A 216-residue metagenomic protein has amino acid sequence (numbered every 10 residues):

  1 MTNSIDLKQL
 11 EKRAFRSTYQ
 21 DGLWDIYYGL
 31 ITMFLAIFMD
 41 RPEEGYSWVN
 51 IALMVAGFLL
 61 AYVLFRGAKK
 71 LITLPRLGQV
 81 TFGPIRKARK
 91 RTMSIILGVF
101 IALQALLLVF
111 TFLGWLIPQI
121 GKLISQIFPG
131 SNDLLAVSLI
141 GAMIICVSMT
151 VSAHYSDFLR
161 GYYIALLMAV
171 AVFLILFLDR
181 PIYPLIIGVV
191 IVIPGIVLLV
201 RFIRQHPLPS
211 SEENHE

Functional and structural regions predicted by a protein language model:
M1-Y27: N-terminal juxtamembrane cytosolic/stromal segments of multi-pass membrane proteins
Y28-Q119: Selected alpha-helical membrane-embedding segments in polytopic membrane proteins
A52-A56, Q126-G141, G188-V189: Structural signature of hydrophobic alpha-helical transmembrane segments
A56-R66, A142-V151, A171-F173, V189-R201: Alpha-helical transmembrane segments and their membrane-interface exit regions
T150-I164: Membrane-helix interface "capping/anchor" motifs
R160-F173, I186: Central hydrophobic cores of alpha-helical transmembrane segments in multi-pass integral membrane proteins
L178-I193: Loop-to-transmembrane alpha-helix initiation sites
Q205-E216: Short, highly charged, low-complexity non-transmembrane loops/tails of multi-pass membrane proteins
